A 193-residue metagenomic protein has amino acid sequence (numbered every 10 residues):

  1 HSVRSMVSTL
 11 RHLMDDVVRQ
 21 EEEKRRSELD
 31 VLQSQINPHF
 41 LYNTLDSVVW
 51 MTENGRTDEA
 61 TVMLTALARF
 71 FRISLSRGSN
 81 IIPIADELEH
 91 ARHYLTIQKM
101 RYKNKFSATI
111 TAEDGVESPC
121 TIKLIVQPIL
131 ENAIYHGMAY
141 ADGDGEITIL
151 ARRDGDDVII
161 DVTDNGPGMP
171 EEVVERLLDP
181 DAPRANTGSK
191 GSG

Functional and structural regions predicted by a protein language model:
H1-I36, F40-S192: Two-component histidine phosphotransfer core
